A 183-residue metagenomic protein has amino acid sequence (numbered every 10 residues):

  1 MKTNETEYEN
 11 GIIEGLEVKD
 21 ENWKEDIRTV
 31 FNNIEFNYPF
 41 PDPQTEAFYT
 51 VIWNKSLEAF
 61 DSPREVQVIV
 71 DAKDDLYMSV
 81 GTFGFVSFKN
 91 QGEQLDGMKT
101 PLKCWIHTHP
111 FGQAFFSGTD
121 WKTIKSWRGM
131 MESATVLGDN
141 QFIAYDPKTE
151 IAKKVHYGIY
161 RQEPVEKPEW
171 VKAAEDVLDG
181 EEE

Functional and structural regions predicted by a protein language model:
M1-C104, F111-E183: Conserved beta-strand-loop surface patch within small alpha/beta domains used for substrate/adaptor or ligand engagement
